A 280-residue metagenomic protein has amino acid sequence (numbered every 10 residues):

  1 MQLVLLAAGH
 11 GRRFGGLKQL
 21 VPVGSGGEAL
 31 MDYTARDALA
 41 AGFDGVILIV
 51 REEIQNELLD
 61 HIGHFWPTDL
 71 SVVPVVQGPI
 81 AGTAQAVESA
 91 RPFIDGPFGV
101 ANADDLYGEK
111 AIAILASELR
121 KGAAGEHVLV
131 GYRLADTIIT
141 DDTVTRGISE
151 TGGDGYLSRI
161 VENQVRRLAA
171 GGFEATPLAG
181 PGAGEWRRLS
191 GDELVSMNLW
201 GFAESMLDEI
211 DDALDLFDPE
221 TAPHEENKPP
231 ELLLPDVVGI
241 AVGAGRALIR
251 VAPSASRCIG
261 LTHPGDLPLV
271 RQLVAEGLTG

Functional and structural regions predicted by a protein language model:
M1-L17: N-terminal nucleotide-binding beta1-loop-alpha1 segment
M1-L5, S25-V100, Y107, I112 (+1 more regions): Conserved N-terminal catalytic core of the sugar/cofactor nucleotidyltransferase
H10, D104-D105, L134: Active-site metal-binding loops of divalent metal-dependent hydrolases
V50, G201-F202, T262: A conserved hydrophobic position in a structured secondary element of the catalytic/binding core that shapes
L58-I62, L115, I210, V270: Hydrophobic packing residues within well-ordered alpha-helices of enzyme cores
E109-W200, E204: Conserved core of the sugar-phosphate nucleotidyltransferase
L194, R250-S256: Catalytic beta-strand/loop signature of glycosyltransferases that borders the donor
D211-A247: A C-terminal functional module that forms or caps the active site or interfaces directly with catalytic machinery
